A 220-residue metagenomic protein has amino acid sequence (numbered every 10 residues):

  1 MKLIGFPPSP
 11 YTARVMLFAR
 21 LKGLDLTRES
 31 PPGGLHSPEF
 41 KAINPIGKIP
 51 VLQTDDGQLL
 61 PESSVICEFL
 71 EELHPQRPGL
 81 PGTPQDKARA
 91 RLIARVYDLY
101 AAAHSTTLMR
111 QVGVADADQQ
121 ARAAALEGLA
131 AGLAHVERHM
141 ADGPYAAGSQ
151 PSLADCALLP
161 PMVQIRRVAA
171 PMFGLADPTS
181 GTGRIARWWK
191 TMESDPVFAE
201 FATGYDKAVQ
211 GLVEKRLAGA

Functional and structural regions predicted by a protein language model:
M1-A124, G128-G132, E137, G143-A146 (+1 more regions): GST-like domain detector, emphasizing the conserved glutathione-binding G-site in the N-terminal thioredoxin-like
G34, P151, K207-A208: Positions that flank functional sites
A117, P171-D177: A short acidic/glycine-rich loop-to-helix N-cap element
A146-M172, G181-R187, T191-M192, A202: GST superfamily/GST-like fold recognition
D195: Acidic-histidine catalytic/liganding microenvironments
A199: C-terminal anion-handling pockets and recognition modules
G204-A220: Acidic/histidine-enriched, glycine/proline-rich intrinsically disordered or flexible terminal extensions
